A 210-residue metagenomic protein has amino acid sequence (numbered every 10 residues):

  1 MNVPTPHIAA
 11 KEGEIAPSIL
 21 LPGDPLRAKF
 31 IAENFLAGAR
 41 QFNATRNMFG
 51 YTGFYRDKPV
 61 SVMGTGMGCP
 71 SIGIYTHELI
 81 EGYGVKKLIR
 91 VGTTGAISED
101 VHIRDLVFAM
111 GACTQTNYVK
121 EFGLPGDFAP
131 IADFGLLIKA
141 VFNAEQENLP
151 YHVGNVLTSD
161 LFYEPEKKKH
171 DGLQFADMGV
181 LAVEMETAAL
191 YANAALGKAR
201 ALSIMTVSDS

Functional and structural regions predicted by a protein language model:
M1-I138: Metabolite-binding pocket within alpha/beta catalytic cores that recognizes anionic/polar moieties
P70-G73, M185-L190: Short glycine/serine/threonine-rich phosphate/pyrophosphate-binding segments that cradle anionic phosphate groups
V85-K86, L181, R200: Short acidic/polar active-site loop segments enriched in Thr and Asp
D105-A109, H170, A201: Short, hinge-like loop/turn segments at secondary-structure boundaries
G111-N117, F175-M178, A182-V183: Acidic, His- and aromatic-enriched active-site or binding-groove loops in soluble protein domains that engage sugars
D127-M178: Active-site rim beta-loop-alpha module in soluble metabolic enzymes
A188-S210: Zn-dependent metallopeptidase/amidohydrolase metal-coordination segment
